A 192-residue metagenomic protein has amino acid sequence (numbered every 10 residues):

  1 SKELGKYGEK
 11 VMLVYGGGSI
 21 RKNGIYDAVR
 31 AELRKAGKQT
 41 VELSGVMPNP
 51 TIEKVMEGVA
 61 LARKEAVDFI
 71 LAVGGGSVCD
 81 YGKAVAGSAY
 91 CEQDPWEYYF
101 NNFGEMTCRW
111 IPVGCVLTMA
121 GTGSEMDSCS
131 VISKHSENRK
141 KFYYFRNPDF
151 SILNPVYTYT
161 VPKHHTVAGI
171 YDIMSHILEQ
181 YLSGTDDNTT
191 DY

Functional and structural regions predicted by a protein language model:
S1-F69: ATP/NTP phosphate-donor binding region
E3, A84-V85, H164: Residue-level signal for well-ordered alpha-helical positions
R21, G74-S77, T185: Short coil/turn residues that cap or connect secondary-structure elements
R21-K22, P50, Y81, S124 (+2 more regions): Secondary-structure boundary/capping motif
R30, V41, M56-V59, K83-A86 (+1 more regions): Predominant activation on well-ordered alpha-helical scaffold segments within soluble catalytic domains
E53-V156: Glycine/threonine-rich beta-strand-loop-alpha-helix active-site module that forms ligand/phosphate-binding
C129-Y192: Carboxylate- and glycine-rich phosphate/diphosphate-binding segment that chelates Mg2+/Mn2+
